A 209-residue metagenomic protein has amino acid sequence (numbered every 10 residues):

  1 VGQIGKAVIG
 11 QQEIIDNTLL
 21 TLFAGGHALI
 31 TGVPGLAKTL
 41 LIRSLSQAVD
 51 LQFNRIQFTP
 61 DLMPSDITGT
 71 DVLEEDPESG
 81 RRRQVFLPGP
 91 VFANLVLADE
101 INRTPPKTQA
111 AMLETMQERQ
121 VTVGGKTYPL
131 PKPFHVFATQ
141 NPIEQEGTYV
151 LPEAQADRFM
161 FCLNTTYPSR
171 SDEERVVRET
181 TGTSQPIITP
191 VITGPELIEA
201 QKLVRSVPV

Functional and structural regions predicted by a protein language model:
V1-L36: Pre-Walker A (pre-P-loop) alpha-helix and adjacent loop at the N terminus of AAA/AAA+ ATPase modules, a conserved
D16, F23-G25, V49, T68 (+5 more regions): Short loop/turn elements that form and flank the Walker-type P-loop nucleotide-binding site in RecA-like NTPase cores
N17-L20, E74-L97: Conserved alpha-helical scaffold flanking the Walker A/P-loop in AAA+ ATPase domains
L22-P60: Walker A/P-loop
A28, V96, F134: Conserved beta-strand position immediately N-terminal to the Walker
G32, D99-E100, A111: Walker B catalytic acidic pair
V33, I67, T139: P-loop (Walker A) phosphate-binding loop of NTP-binding proteins
E74-S79, T104-T108, M116-I192, L197-V207: Canonical AAA+ ATPase core
